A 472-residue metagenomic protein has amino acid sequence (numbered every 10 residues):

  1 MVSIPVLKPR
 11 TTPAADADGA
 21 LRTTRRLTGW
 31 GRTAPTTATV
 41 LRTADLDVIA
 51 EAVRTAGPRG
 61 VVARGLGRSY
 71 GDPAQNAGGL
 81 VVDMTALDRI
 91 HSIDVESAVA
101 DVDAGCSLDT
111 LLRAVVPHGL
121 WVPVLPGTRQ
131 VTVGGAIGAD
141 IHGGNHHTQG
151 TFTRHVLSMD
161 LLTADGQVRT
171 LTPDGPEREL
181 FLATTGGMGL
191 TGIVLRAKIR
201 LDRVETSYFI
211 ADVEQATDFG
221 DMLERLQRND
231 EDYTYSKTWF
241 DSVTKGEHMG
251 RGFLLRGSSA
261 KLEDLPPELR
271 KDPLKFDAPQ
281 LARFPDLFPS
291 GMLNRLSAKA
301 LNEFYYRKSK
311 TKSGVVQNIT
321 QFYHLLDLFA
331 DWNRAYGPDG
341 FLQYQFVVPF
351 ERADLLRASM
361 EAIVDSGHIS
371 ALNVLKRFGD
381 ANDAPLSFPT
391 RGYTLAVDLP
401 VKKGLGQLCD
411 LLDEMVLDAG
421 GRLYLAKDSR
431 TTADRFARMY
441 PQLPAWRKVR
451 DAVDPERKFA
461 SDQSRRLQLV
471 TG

Functional and structural regions predicted by a protein language model:
M1-G472: Noncatalytic alpha-helical scaffold of FAD-dependent oxidoreductases
